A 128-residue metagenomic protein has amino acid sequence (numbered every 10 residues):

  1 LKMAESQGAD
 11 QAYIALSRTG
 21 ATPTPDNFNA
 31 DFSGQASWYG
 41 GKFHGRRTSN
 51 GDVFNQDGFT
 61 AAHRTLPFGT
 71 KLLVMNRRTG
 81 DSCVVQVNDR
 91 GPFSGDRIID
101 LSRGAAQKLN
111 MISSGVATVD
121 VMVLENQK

Functional and structural regions predicted by a protein language model:
L1-K128: Secreted/periplasmic proteins
